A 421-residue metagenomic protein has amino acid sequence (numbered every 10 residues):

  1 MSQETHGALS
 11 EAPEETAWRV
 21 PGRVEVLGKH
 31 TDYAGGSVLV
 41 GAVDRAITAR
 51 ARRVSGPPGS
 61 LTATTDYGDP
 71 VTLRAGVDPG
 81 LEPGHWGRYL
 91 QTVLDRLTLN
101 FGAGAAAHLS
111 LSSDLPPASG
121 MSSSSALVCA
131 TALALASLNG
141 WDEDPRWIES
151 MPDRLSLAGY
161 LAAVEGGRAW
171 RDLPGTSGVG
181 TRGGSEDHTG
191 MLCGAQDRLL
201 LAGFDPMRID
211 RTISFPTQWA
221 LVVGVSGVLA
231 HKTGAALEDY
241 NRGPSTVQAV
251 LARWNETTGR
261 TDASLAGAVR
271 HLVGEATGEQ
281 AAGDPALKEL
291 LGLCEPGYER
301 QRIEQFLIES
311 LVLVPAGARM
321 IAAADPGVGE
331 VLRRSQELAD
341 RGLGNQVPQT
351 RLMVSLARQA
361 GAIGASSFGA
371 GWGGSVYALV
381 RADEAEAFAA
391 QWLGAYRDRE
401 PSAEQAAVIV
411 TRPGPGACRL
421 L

Functional and structural regions predicted by a protein language model:
S2-R23, L27, T48, R52-P83 (+2 more regions): C-terminal nucleotide
S2-V40, R74-G76, E82-P216, G227 (+4 more regions): Gly/Ser-rich oxyanion-binding loop with an adjacent helix/lid that shapes the negatively charged ligand pocket
G35-A42, Y240-P244: Short Gly/aromatic-enriched secondary-structure transition segments
L39, G364-G369: Short, flexible, solvent-exposed loop/turn segments with mixed acidic/basic and small polar residues
S119-S125, G342-G344, S366: Short helix-coil transition sites and intra-membrane helix breaks within transmembrane domains of multi-pass
G317, A370-Y377: N-terminal pre-core extensions flanking Radical SAM catalytic domains
